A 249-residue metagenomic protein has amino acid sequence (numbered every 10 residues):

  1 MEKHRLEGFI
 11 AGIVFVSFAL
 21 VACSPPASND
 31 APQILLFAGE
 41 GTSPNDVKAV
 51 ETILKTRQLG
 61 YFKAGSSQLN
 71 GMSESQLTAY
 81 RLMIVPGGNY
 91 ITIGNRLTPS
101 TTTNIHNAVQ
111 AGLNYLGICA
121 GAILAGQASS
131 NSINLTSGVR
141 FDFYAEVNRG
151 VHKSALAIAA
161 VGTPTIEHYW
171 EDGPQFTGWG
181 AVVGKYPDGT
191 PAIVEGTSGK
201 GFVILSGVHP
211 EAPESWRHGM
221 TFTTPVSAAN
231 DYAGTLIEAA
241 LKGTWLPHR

Functional and structural regions predicted by a protein language model:
E2-I10: Bacterial N-terminal signal peptides that target proteins for export
L20-A22: C-terminal motif of bacterial Sec signal peptides marking the signal peptidase cleavage site
S24-N29: Bacterial lipoprotein signal-peptidase II cleavage site
D30-Q33, H106, S132, F202 (+1 more regions): Extracellular ligand-binding/catalytic regions of CAZymes and related secreted enzymes and adhesion modules
L36, S43-A128: Helical hinge/lid and interdomain linker segments adjacent to catalytic or ligand-binding clefts that mediate domain
T42, N89-Y90, A122-L124, R140 (+3 more regions): Short, solvent-exposed loop/turn segments at secondary-structure junctions
Q110, G126-T165: Class I SAM-dependent methyltransferase SAM-binding "motif I" and its flanking Rossmann-like core
R149-R217: Catalytic beta-strand/loop cores that center a nucleophilic Ser/Cys/Thr and support acyl-enzyme chemistry
